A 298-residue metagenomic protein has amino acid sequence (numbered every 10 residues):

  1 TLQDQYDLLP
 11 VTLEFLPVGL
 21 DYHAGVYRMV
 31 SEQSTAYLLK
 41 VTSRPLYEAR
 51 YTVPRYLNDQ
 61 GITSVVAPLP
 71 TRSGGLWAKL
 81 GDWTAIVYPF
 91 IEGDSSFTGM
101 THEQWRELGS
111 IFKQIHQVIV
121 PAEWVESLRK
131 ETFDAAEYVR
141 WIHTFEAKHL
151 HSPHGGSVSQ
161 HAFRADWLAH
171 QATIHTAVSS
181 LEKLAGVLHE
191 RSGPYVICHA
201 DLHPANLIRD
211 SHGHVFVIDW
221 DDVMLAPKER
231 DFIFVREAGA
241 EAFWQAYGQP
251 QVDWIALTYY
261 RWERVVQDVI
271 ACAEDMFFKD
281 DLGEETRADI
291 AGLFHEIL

Functional and structural regions predicted by a protein language model:
T1-L16, A172-T173, S179-K183, V187 (+1 more regions): Regulatory N- and C-terminal appendages and interdomain linkers associated with kinase/kinase-like NTP transferase
L8-S31: ATP-binding glycine-rich phosphate-binding loop
G25, M29-V30, T35, R44-P45 (+6 more regions): Phosphate/dinucleotide-binding and metal-coordinating scaffold of catalytic cores in nucleotide-dependent enzymes
E32-S127: ATP-binding pocket architecture of kinase catalytic cores
T98-A169, Y195: A cross-family kinase active-site recognition segment
K148-S152, I270-L298: ATP/Mg2+ or Mg2+-diphosphate-binding catalytic cores that bind nucleotide phosphates or diphosphates via glycine-rich
L188-V196: Protein kinase catalytic-loop region centered on the HRD/HxD motif
V196-I197, P204, I208-Y259, A271 (+1 more regions): Active-site Asp-x-Gly
